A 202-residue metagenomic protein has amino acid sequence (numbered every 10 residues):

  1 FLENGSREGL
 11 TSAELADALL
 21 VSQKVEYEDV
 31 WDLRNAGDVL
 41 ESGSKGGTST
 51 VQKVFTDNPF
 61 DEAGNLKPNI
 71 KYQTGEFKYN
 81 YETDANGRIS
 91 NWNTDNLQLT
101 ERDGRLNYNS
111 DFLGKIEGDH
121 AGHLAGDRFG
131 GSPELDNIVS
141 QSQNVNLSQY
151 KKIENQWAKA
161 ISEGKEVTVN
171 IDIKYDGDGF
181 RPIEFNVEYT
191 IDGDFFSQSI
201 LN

Functional and structural regions predicted by a protein language model:
F1-N91, L99-R105, D111-L113, F196-N202: Low-complexity, glycine/serine/proline-rich disordered segments that function as export/translocation leaders
N69-N202: Domain-level detector of nuclease and nuclease-like folds in predominantly extracellular/periplasmic contexts
